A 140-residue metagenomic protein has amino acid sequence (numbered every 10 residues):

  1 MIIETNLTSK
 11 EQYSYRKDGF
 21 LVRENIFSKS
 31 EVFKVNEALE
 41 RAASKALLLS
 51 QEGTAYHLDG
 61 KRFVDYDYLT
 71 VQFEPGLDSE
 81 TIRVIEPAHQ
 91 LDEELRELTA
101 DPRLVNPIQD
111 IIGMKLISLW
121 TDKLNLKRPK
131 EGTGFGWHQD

Functional and structural regions predicted by a protein language model:
M1-K17, E24-W137: Non-heme Fe(II)-dependent double-stranded beta-helix
D140: Glycine-rich phosphate/pyrophosphate-binding beta-alpha loops
